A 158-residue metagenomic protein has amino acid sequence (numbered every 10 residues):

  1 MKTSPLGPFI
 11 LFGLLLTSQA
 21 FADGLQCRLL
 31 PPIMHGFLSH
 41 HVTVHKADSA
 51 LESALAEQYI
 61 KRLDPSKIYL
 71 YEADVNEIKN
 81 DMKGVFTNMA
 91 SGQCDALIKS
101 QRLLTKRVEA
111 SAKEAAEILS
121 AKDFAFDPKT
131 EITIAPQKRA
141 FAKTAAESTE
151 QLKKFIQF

Functional and structural regions predicted by a protein language model:
M1-P8: Bacterial N-terminal signal peptides that target proteins for export
F9-T17: Bacterial N-terminal signal peptides
F21-F158: Flexible, low-complexity junctional segments that flank or bridge functional domains
